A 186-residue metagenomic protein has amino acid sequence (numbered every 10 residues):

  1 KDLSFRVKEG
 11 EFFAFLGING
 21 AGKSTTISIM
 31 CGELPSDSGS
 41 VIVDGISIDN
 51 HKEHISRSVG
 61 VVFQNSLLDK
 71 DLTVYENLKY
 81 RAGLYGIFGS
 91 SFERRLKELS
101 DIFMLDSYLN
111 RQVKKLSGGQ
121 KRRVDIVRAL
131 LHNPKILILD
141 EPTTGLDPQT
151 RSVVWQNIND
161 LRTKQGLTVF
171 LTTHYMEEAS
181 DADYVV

Functional and structural regions predicted by a protein language model:
G39-S47, I55: Conserved ABC transporter NBD signature motif
K79, G83, S90-Y108: Conserved ABC ATPase "signature" region
Q112-L116: Conserved ABC ATPase signature
N133: Conserved catalytic motifs of ABC-family nucleotide-binding domains
L137-D140: Catalytic Walker B motif of ABC-type/P-loop ATPase nucleotide-binding domains
S152-Q165: Helical segment within the ABC ATPase nucleotide-binding domain
